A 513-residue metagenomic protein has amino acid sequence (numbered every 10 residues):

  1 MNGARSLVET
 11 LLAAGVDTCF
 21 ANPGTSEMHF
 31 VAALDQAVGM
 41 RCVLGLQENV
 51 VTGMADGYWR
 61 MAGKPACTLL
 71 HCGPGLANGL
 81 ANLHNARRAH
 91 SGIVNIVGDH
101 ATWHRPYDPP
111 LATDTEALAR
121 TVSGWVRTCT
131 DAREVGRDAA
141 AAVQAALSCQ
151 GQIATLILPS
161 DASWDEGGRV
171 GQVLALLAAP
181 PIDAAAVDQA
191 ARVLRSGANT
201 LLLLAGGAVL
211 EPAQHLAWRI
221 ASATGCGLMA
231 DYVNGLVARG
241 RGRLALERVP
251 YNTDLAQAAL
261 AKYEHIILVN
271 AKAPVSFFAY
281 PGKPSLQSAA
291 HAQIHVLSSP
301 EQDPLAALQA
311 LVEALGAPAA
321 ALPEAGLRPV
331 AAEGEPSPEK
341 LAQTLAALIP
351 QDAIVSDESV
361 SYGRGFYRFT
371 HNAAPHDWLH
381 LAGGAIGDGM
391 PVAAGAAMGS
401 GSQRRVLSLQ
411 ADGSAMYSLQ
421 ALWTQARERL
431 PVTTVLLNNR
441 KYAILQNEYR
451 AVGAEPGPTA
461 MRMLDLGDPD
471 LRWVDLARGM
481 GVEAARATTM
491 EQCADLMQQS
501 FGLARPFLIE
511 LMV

Functional and structural regions predicted by a protein language model:
M1-P318, L348, T433-T434: N-terminal alpha/beta PP-like core and its mobile active-site loop of ThDP/TPP-dependent enzymes
A4-V8, L12-D17, N22-T25, F30-A37 (+1 more regions): Active-site diphosphate/adenylate-binding microenvironment
S26, V50-V51, N78, T115 (+5 more regions): Catalytic-loop motifs flanking and including active-site residues across diverse enzymes
E27, E48-G53, L76, Y362-R364 (+2 more regions): Short acidic loop-to-helix transition motifs that present clustered carboxylates
Q47-E48, Y107-P109, L177-A191, V249-P250 (+5 more regions): A general structural motif
I96, H104-T113, A223, G365-V513: Thiamine diphosphate
R133, I157, N270-G363, T459-M461 (+2 more regions): Phosphate/pyrophosphate-binding active-site segments
M229, S356, L409-Q410: Generic enzyme active-site microenvironment
